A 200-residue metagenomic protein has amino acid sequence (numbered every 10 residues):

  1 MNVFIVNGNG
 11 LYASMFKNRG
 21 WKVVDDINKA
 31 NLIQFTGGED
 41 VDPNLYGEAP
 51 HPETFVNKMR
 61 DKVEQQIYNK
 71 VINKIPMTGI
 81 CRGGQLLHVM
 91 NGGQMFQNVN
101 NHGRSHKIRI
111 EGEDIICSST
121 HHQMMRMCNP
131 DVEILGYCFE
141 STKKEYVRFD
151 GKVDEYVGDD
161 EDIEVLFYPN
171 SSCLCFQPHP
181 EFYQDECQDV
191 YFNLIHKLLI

Functional and structural regions predicted by a protein language model:
M1-R82, V89-F96, N100-H122, R126-N170 (+1 more regions): N-terminal beta1-alpha1 cap of cysteine-dependent amidohydrolase-like domains
C175: Catalytic beta-strand/loop module used to bind and position nucleotide/cofactor moieties in cofactor-attachment
